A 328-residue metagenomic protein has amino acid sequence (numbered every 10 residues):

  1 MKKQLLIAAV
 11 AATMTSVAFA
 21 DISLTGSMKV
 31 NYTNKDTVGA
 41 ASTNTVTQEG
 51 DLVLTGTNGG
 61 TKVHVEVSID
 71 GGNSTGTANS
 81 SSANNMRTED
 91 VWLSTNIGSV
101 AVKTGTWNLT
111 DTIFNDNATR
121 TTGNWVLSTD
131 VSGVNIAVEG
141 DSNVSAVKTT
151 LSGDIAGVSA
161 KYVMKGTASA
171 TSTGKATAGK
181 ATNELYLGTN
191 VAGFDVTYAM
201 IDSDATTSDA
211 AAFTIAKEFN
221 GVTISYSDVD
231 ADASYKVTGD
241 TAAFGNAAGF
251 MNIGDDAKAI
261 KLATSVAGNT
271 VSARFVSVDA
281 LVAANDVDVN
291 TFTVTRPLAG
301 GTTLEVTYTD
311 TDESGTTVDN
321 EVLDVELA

Functional and structural regions predicted by a protein language model:
K2-A156, Y162-T167, K175, L185 (+6 more regions): Beta-barrel outer-membrane channel/assembly domains of diderm bacteria
I201-A267, S272-A280: A beta-strand-loop signature enriched in Asp, Gly, Thr, and Trp that corresponds to the sialidase/neuraminidase Asp-box
D255, A284-V287: Short amphipathic alpha-helix initiation/capping segments at coil-to-helix junctions
